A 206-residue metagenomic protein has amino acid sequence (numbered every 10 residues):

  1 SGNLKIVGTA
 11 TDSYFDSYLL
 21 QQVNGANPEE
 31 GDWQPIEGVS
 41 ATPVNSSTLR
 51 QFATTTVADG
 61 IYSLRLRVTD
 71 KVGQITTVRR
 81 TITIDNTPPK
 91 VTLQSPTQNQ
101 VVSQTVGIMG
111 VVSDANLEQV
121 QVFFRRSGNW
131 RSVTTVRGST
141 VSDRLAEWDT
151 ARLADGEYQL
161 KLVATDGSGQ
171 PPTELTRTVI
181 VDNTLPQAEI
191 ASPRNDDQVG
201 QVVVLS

Functional and structural regions predicted by a protein language model:
S1-N3, Q98-Q104, N195-V202: Short, solvent-exposed loop/linker segments at the N-terminal edge of repeated beta-sheet extracellular domains
I6-A10, I108-V112, L205-S206: Aromatic/hydrophobic beta-strand junction motif of beta-rich domains
T11-N24, S113-F124: Solvent-exposed loop/turn segments flanking beta-strands in beta-repeat/beta-sandwich domains
A53, D70, R80-T92, D149 (+1 more regions): Flexible, low-complexity linkers/stalks enriched in Thr/Pro that connect modular domains
T55-G60, A151-G156: Surface-exposed, short loops/turns at beta-strand junctions within beta-sandwich domains
T69-Q74, T165-Q170: Short, solvent-exposed loop/turn segments at the edges of extracellular beta-sandwich modules
